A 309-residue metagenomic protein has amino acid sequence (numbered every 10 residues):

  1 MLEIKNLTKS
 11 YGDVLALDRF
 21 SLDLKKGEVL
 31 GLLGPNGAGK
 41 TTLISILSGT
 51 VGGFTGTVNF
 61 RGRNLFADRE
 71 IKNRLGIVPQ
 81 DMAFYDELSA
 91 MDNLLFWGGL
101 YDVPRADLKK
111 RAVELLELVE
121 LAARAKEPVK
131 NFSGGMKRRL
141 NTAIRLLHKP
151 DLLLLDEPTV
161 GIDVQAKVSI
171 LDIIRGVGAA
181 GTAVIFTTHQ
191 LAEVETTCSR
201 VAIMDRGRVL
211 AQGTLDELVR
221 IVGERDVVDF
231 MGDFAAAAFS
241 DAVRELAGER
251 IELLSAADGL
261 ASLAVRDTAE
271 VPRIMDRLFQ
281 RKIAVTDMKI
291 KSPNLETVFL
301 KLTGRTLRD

Functional and structural regions predicted by a protein language model:
P35-G39: Walker A (P-loop) phosphate-binding loop of ABC-type ATPase nucleotide-binding domains
G56-I71: Conserved ABC transporter NBD signature motif
L95, G99, A106-R124: Conserved ABC ATPase "signature" region
L153-E157: Catalytic Walker B motif of ABC-type/P-loop ATPase nucleotide-binding domains
L171-V265: ABC transporter nucleotide-binding domain
